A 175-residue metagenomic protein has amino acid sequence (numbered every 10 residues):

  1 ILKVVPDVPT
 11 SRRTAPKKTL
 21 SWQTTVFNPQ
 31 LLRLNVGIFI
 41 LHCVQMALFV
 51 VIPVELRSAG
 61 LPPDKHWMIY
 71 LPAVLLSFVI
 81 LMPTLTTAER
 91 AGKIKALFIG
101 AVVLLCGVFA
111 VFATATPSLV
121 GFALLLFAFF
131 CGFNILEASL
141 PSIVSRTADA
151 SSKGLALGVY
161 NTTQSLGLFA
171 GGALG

Functional and structural regions predicted by a protein language model:
P6-G37: Juxtamembrane intracellular "pre-TM" segments in multi-pass secondary transporters
N28-A47, F127: Pair of pore-lining "gating" transmembrane helices in MFS-fold secondary transporters
V50-H66: Short amphipathic helix-loop junctions that connect adjacent transmembrane helices in Major Facilitator Superfamily/SLC
V79-K93: Helix-to-loop junctions at the C-terminal end of transmembrane segments in multipass secondary transporters
A96-A110: Structural signature of the two symmetry-related core transmembrane helices
A113-L125: Helix-loop junctions at membrane interfaces in 12-TM secondary transporters
I135-A148: Intracellular juxtamembrane helix-capping segments at the cytosolic ends of symmetry-related transmembrane helices
S152-G175: A late C-terminal transmembrane helix in Major Facilitator Superfamily
